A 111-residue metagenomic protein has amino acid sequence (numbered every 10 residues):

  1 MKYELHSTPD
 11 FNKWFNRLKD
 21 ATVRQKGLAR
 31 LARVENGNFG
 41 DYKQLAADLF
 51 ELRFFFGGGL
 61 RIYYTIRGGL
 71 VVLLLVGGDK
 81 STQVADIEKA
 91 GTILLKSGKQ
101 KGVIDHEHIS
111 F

Functional and structural regions predicted by a protein language model:
M1-L5, K13, A21-R24, F39 (+2 more regions): Enriched for short, Lys/Arg-rich terminal
T8: PIN/NYN-family metal-dependent endoribonuclease catalytic core
K19-R33: A short, compositionally biased N-terminal segment around positions ~18-40 that is enriched in charged/polar residues
A29-F56, I104-F111: A short, surface-exposed loop/turn module that caps and links secondary-structure elements
